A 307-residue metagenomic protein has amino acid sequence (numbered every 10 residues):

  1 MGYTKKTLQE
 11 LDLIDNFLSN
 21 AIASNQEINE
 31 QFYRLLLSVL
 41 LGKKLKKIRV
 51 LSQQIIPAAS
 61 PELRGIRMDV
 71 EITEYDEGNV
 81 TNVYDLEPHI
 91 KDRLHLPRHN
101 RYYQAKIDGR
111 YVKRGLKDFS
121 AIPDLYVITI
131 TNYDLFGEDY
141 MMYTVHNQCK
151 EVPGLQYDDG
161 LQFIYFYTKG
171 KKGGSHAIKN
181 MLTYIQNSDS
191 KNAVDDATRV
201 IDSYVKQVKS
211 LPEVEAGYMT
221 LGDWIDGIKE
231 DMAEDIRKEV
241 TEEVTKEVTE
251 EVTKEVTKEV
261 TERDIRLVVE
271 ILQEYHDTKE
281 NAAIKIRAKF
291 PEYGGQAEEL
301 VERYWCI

Functional and structural regions predicted by a protein language model:
M1-A216, E230: Conserved single-residue anchors adjacent to enzymatic active/cofactor-binding motifs
M1-E10, T73-H89, H176-I307: Short, charged alpha-helical interaction segments and adjacent helix-coil junctions
